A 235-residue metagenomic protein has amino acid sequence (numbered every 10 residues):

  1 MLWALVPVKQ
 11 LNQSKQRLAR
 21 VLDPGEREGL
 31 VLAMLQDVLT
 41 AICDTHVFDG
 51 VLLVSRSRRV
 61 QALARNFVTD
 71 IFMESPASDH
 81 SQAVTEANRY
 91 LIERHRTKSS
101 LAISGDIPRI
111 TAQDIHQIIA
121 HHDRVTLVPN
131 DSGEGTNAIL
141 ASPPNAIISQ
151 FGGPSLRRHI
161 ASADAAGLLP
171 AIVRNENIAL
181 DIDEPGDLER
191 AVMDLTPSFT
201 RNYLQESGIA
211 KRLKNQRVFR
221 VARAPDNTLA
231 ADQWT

Functional and structural regions predicted by a protein language model:
M1-L18: N-terminal nucleotide-binding beta1-loop-alpha1 segment
V31-F48: A short, N-terminal amphipathic alpha-helix
H46-D70: Acidic donor-binding segment of Leloir-type glycosyltransferases
R65-S99: Short phosphate-binding loop-to-helix
S104-P108: The conserved acidic donor/metal-binding loop of glycosyltransferases
I110-G133: Conserved donor-nucleotide/metal-binding helix-loop-beta segment in metal-dependent transferases, i.e., the alpha-helix
A141-S142, A146-A163, T235: Short, glycine-/small-residue-rich phosphate/pyrophosphate-handling segment
S162-T235: Conserved alpha/beta core of the MobA/IspD/sugar-nucleotide pyrophosphorylase nucleotidyltransferase superfamily
